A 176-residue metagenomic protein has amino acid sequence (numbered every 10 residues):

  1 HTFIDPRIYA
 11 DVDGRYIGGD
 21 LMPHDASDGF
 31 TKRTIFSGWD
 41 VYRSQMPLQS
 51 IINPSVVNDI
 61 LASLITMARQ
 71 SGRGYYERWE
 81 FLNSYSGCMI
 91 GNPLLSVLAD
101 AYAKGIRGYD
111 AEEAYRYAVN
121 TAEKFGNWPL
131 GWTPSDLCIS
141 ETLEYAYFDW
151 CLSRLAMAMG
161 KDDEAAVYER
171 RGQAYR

Functional and structural regions predicted by a protein language model:
H1, P6-R7, G14, F36 (+2 more regions): Beta-sheet entry/capping signal
H1-R33, N53, K104-I106: Function-dense linear segments that define catalytic or interfacial modules in macromolecule-processing proteins
T2, M157-R176: Acidic, mature catalytic/reactive cores of soluble proteins
I4-A10, R69-Y75, R176: Secretory-pathway/luminal and periplasmic proteins that interact with or process carbohydrate-rich
T34-A156, E169: Aromatic-rich carbohydrate-recognition surfaces in CAZymes
